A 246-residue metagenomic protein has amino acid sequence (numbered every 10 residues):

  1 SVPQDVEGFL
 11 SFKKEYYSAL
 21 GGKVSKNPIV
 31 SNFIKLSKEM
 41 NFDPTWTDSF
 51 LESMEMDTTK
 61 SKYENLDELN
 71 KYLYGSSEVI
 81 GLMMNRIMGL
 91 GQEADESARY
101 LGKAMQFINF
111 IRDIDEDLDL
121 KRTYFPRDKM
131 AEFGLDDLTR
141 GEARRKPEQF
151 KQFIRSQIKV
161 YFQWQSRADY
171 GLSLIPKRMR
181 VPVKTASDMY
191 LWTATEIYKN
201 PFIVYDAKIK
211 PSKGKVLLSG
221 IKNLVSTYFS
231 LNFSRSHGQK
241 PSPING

Functional and structural regions predicted by a protein language model:
S1-M105, I111, D115-G246: Catalytic cores of Mg2+-dependent Asp-rich isoprenoid enzymes
